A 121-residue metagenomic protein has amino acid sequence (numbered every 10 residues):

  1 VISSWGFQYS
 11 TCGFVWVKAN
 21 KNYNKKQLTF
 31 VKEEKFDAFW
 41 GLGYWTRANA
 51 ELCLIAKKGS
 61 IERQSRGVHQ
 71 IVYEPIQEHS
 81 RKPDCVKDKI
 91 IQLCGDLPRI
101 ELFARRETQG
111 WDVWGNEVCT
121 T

Functional and structural regions predicted by a protein language model:
V1-T121: Class I S-adenosyl-L-methionine
